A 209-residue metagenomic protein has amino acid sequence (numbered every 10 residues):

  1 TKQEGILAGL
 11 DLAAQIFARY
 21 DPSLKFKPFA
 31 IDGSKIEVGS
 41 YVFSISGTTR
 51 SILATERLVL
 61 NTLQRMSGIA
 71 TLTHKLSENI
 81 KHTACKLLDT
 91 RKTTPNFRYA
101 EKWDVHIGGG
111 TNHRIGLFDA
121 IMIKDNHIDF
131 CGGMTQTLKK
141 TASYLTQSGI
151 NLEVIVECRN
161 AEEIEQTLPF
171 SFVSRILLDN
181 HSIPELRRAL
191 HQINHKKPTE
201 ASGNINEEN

Functional and structural regions predicted by a protein language model:
T1-F170, R175, P184-R187, Q192 (+1 more regions): Acidic/glycine-rich phosphate/pyrophosphate-binding loops and surrounding catalytic core that coordinate Mg2+
A161-E162, H181, I205-E207: Short, polar loop motifs at secondary-structure junctions
R175-D179, P198-I205: Glycine-rich beta-strand-to-loop/alpha-helix junction loops that act as flexible
